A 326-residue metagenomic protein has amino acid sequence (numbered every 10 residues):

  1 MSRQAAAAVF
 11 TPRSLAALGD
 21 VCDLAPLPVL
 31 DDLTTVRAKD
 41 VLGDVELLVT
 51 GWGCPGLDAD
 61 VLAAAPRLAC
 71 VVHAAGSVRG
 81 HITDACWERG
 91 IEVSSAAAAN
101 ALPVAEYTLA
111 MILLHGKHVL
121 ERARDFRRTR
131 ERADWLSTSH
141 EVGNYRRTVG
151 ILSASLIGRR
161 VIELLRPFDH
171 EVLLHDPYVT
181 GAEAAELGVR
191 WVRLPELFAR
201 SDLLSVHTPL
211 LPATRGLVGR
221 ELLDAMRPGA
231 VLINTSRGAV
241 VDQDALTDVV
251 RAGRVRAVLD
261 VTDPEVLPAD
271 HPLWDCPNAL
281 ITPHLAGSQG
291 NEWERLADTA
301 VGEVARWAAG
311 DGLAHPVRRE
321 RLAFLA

Functional and structural regions predicted by a protein language model:
M1-S94, G219: An N-terminal-biased, well-structured beta-alpha scaffold segment characteristic of Rossmann-like dinucleotide-binding
A25, L173, A239: Conserved beta-strand positions in the Rossmann-like core of class I SAM-dependent methyltransferases
G56-L57, P177-P272: Rossmann-like adenosine-cofactor binding region
A74-A75, I91-A99, L194-P195, H284: Short beta->alpha connector loops at strand-helix junctions that form conserved, small/polar/Pro-enriched
R89-I91, A96-T148, E163: Phosphate-binding beta-alpha-beta segment of Rossmann-like dinucleotide-binding domains, i.e., the NAD(P)
S153-S155: Glycine-rich Rossmann-fold phosphate-binding loop(s) that bind the pyrophosphate of adenine dinucleotide cofactors
G158-R159: N-terminal Rossmann-fold NAD(P) dinucleotide-binding loop
G229-A326: Rossmann-like dinucleotide-binding domain for NAD(H)/NADP(H)
